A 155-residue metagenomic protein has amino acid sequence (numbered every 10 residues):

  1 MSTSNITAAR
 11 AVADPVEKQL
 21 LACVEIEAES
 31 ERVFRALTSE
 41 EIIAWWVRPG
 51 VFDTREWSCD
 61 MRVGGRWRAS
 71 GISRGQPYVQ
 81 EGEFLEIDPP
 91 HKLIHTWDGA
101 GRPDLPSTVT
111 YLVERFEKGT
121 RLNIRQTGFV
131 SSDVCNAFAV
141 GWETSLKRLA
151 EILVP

Functional and structural regions predicted by a protein language model:
M1-D53: Hydrophobic ligand-binding cavity/cleft-lining segments
S4-I6, E17, W57-S58, R62 (+4 more regions): Charge-dense, helix-prone N-terminal extensions
L21-A22, E41-P77: Short beta-edge strand/loop motif at the mouth of beta-sheet-based domains
V24, W57, Q80-L85, W97 (+1 more regions): Hydrophobic/aromatic beta-strand elements that line small-molecule binding cavities or substrate pockets in beta-rich
E27, E143-K147: Generic alpha-helical structural signal
D88-L93: Short, conserved beta-turn/loop elements at beta-strand boundaries and strand-helix junctions
I94-T144: Beta-strand/loop substructures that line and gate deep hydrophobic ligand-binding cavities in soluble
L146-V154: Short amphipathic alpha-helical signal-transduction/dimerization elements
